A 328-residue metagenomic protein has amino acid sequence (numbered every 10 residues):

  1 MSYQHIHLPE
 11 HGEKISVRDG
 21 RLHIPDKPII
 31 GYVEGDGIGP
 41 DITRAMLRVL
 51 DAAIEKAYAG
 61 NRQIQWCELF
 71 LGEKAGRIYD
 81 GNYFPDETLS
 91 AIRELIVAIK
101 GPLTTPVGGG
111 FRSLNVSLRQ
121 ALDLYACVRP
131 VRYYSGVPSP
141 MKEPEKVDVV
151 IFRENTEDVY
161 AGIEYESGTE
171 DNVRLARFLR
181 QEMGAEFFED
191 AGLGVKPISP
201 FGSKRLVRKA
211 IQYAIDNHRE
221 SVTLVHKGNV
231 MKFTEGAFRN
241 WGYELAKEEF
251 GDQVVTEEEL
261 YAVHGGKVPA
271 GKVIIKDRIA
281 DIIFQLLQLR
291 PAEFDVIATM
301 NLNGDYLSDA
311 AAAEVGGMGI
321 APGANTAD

Functional and structural regions predicted by a protein language model:
S2-E10, E73-R77, F284-D328: Glycine-rich phosphate/nucleotide-binding loop
L22-P28, K56-G76: N-terminal alpha-helical transmembrane segments of multi-pass membrane transport and channel/translocase proteins
P25-D26, G31-L47, A53, L175-R278: Glycine-rich phosphate/diphosphate-binding loop of Rossmann-like nucleotide-binding domains
P25-I29, N61-R62, R93-V97, D123-L124 (+5 more regions): Short coil/turn connectors at secondary-structure junctions
D36-G39, I96, F152, A210 (+1 more regions): Buried hydrophobic positions in well-ordered alpha/beta secondary-structure cores of metabolic enzymes
K74-E182, G192-L193, L302-Y306: N-terminal glycine-rich phosphate/adenylate-binding segment common to multiple enzyme folds
G76-E94, V254-F294: A structured beta-alpha segment of the ubiquitous adenosine-cofactor-binding alpha/beta core
Y79-G81, M231-Y243, Q288-F294, A312: Short glycine/threonine-rich loop-to-helix capping motif typified by GTGT followed within a few residues by an Asp-Pro
